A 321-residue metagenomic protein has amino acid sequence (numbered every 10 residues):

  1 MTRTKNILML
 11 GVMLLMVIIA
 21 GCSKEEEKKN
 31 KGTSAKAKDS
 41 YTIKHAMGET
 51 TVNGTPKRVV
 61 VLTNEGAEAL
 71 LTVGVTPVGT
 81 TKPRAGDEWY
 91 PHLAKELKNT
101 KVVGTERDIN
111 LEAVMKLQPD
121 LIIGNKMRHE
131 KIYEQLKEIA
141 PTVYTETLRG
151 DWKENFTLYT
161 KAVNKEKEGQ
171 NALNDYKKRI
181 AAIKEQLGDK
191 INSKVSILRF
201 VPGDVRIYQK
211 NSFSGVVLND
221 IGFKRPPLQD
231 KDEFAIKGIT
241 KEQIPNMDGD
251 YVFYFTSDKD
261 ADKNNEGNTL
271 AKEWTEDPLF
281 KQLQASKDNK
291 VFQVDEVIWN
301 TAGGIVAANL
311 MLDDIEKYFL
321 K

Functional and structural regions predicted by a protein language model:
M1-A20: Sec-dependent bacterial lipoprotein signal peptides
I19-K38: Bacterial lipoprotein signal-peptidase II cleavage site
R58-T72, N171-K224: Basic- and aromatic-lined ligand-binding clefts that recognize polyanionic substrates
G66-A113: A short, structured surface patch at a secondary-structure boundary
D87-W89, H129, T145-L158, K194-V216 (+2 more regions): Extracytoplasmic ligand-binding site segments that recognize negatively charged/polar headgroups
Q118-I123, P141, G249-D250: Proline-aspartate-enriched helix->loop->beta-strand connector
K131-P202, K290, A302-K321: Extracytoplasmic substrate-binding proteins
Y251-K321: Structured C-terminal subdomain patch of bacterial secreted/periplasmic proteins
